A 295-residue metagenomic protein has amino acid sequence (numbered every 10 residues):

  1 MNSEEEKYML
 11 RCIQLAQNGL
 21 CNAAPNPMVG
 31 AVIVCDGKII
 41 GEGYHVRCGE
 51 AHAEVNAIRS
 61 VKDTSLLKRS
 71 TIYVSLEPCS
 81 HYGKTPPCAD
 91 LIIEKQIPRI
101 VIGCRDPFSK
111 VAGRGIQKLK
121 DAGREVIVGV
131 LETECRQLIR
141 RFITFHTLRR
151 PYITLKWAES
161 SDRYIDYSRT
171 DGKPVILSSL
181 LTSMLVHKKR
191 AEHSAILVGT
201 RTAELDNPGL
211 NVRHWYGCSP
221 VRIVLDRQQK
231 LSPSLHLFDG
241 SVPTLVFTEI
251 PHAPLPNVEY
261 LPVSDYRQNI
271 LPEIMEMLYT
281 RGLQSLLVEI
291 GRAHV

Functional and structural regions predicted by a protein language model:
N2-A24, F145: Short, basic/aromatic recognition patches
C12, G30, C79, L119 (+5 more regions): Residue-level signal for inorganic ion chemistry
P25-M28, Y152-I153: Short, small/polar residue-rich loop motifs at catalytic or cofactor-binding pockets
V29-G37, W157-A158: Short beta-strand scaffold segments in enzyme catalytic cores
I33-E134: Zn2+-dependent cytidine deaminase-like catalytic core
L131-H146: Short, structured interface segments
T144, L148, Y152-S285, H294: Active-site ligand-binding patch in enzyme domains
